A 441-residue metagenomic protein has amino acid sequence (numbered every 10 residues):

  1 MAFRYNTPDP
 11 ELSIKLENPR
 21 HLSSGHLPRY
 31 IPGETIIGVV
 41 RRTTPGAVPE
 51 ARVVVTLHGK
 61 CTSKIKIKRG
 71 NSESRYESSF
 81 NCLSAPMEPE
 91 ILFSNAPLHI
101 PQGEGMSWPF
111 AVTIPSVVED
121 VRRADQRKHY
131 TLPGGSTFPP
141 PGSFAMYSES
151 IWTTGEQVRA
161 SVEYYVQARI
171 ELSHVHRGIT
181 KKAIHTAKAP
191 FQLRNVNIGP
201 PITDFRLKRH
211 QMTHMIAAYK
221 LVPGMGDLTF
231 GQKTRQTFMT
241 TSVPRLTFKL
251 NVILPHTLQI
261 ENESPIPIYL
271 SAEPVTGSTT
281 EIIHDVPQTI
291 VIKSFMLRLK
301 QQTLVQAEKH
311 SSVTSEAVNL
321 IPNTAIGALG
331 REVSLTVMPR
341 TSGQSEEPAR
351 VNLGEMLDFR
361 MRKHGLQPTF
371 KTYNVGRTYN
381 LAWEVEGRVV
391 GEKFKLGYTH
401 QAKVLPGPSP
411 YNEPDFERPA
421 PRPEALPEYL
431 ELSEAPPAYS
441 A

Functional and structural regions predicted by a protein language model:
M1-N18, I151-S271, K403-P436: Flexible, low-complexity coil/linker segments
F3-M146, G387, L396: General structural concept
K15-S23, P32-V39, L246-V252, E273-I282 (+1 more regions): Eukaryotic beta-rich interaction modules
P28-R41, L258-P274: Contiguous beta-strand segments within globular domains
V40, T56-C61, F110-P115, D125-V175 (+3 more regions): Internal, hydrophobic beta-strand segments that form the core of beta-sheet-rich folds
R41-G46, V118-R122, A272-Q288, V305: Short amphipathic, basic-aromatic surface patches that mediate peripheral association with negatively charged
T56-M106, Q192, T203-R235, I282-N374 (+1 more regions): Beta-strand-dominated scaffold domains
I91-P97, R122-R123, F144-I151, H176 (+2 more regions): A cross-kingdom feature marking solvent-exposed beta-strand/loop segments within repeated, beta-rich binding/scaffold
